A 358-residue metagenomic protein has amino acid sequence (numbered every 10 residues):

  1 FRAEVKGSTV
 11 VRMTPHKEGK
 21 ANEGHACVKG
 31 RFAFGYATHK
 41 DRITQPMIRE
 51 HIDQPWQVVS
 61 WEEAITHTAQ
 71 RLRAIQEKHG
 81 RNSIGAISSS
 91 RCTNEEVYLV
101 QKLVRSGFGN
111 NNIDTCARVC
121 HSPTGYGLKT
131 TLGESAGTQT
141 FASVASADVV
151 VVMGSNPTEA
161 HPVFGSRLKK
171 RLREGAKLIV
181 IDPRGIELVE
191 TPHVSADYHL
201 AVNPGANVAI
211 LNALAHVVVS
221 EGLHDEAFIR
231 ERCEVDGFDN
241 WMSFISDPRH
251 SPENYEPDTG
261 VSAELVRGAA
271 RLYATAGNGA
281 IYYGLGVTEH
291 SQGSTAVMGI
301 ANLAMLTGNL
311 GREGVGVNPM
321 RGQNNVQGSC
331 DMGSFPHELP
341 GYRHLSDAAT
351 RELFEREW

Functional and structural regions predicted by a protein language model:
F1-L223, E234-D236, S262, A348 (+1 more regions): N-terminal export/assembly segments and adjacent metallocofactor-ligating motifs of anaerobic energy-metabolism
Q57, I245, S251-S262: Histidine-acidic residue clusters that define the catalytic metal-binding segment of zinc metallopeptidase domains
A69-L72, A215, A270, I300-G308: Short, amphipathic alpha-helical segments that act as regulatory/interfacial helices in nucleotide-processing proteins
H79-S83, H224-R230, A280, G311-N318: Flexible, glycine/charged-enriched surface loops at secondary-structure junctions
I84-T93, P257-V261, G284-S291, Q323: Conserved short loop/turn motifs at secondary-structure junctions
L223-R249: Internal, active-site/partner-interface "lid" segment
D239-F244, R267-G279: Core structural elements
Y273-W358: A glycine-rich, hydrophobic/aromatic-adjacent loop/helix-cap motif
